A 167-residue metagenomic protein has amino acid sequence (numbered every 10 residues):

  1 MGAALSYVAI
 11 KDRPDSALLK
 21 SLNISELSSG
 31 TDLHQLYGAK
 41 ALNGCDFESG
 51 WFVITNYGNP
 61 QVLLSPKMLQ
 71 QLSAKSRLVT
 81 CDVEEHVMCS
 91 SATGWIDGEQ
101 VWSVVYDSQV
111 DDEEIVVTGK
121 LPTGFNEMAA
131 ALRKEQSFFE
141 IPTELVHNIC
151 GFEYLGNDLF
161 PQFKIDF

Functional and structural regions predicted by a protein language model:
M1-E26, K164-F167: Short, extreme N-terminal segment that most often corresponds to the first beta-strand
N23, N43, N56-N59, N126 (+2 more regions): Detector for Asparagine
N23-S28, I96-E99, E113, T118-G119 (+1 more regions): Generic alpha-helical propensity signal that fires on short helical segments and nearby coil/disordered stretches
S25-Y106: Short, intrinsically disordered low-complexity segments
Y106-F167: Long, compositionally biased intrinsically disordered terminal regions
